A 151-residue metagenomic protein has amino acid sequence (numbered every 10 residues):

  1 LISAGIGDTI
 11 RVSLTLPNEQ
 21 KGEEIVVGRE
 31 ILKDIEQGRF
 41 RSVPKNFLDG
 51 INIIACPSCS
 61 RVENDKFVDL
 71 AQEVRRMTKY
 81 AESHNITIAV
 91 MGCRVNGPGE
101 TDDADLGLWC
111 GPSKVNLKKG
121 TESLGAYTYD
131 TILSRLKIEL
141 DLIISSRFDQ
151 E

Functional and structural regions predicted by a protein language model:
L1, C56, C93, T101 (+1 more regions): Conserved, mostly hydrophobic/aromatic
I2, N96, D149-E151: Domain-level signal for soluble alpha/beta catalytic cores
I2-K79, N85-V90: Catalytic alpha/beta core domains of metabolic enzymes, predominantly
K45, N96-P98: A generic local secondary-structure boundary/capping motif
V90-N96: Small/polar glycine-rich anion-binding or flexible loop at a beta-alpha turn
A104: An anion/phosphate-binding loop that grips the pyrophosphate of nucleotide cofactors and donors
P112-L117, E122-S146: Beta-strand/loop-dominated core regions that host nucleotide or nucleotide-derived cofactor-binding catalytic loops
